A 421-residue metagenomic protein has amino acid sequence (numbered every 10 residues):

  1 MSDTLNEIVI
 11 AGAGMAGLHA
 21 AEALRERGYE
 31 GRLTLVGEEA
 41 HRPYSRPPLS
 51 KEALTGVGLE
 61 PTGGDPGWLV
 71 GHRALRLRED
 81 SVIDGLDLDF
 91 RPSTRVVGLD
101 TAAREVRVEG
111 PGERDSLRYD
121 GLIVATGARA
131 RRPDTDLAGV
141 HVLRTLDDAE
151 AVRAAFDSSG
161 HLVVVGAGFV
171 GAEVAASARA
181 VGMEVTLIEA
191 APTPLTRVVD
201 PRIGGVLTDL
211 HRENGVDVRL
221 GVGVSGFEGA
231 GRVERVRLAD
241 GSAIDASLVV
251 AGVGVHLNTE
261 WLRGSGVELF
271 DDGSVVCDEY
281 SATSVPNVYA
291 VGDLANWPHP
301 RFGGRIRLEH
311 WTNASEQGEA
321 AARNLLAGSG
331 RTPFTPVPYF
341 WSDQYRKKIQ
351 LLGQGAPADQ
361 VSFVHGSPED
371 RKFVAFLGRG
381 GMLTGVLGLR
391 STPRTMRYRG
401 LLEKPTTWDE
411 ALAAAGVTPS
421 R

Functional and structural regions predicted by a protein language model:
S2-A11, R76-V163, V250-G252, L257 (+1 more regions): FAD-binding core/adjacent interface of flavoenzyme oxidoreductases
S2-L88, S177-V198: Beta1-alpha1 glycine-rich phosphate/pyrophosphate-binding loop at the start of Rossmann-like nucleotide-binding domains
T4-E7, L294-T392: Mid-to-C-terminal Rossmann-like scaffold of FAD/NAD(P)H-dependent oxidoreductases
M15, A40, A128-A130, D147 (+3 more regions): Residue-level detector of alpha-helix initiation sites
E30, F90-G110, L117, V181-C277: A Rossmann-like FAD-binding core segment of flavoenzymes
A138-G160, G231-R237, S242-A320: FAD-site-proximal beta/loop scaffold in flavoenzymes
A151-V199, I203: Rossmann-like NAD(P)H-binding beta-loop-alpha module
D409-R421: Cysteine/selenocysteine-centered motifs that mediate thiol-based redox chemistry or coordinate metal-sulfur cofactors
